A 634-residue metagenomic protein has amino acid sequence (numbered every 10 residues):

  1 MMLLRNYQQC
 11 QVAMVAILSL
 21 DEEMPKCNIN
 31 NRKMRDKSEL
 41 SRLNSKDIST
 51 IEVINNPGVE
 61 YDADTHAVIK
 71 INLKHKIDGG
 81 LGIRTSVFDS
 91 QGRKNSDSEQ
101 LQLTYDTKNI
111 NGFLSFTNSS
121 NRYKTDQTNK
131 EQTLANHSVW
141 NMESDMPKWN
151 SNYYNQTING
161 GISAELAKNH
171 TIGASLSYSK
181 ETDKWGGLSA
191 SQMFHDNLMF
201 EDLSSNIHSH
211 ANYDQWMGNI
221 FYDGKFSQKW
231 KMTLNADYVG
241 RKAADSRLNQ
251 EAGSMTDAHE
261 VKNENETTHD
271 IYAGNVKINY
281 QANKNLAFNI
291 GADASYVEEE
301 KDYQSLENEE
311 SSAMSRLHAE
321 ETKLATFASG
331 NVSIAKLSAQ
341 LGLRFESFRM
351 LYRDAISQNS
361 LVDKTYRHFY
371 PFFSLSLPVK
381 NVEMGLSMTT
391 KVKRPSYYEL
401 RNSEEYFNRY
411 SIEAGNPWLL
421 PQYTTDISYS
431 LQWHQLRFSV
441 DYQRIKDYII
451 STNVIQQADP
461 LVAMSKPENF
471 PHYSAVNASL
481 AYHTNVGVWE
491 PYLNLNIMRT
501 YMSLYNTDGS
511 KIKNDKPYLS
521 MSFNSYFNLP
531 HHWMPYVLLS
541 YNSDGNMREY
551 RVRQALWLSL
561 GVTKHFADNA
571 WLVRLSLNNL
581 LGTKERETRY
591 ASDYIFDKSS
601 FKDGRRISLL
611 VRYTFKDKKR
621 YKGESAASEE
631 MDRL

Functional and structural regions predicted by a protein language model:
M1, K37-S38, A63-S86, D97-E99: N-terminal periplasmic accessory domains that precede and gate Gram-negative outer-membrane beta-barrel machines
N6-Q9, L18, R32-G58: Short acidic/polar hinge/loop motifs at secondary-structure boundaries that mediate gating or recognition
L73-V87, I158, G186-A190, A244-Q250 (+5 more regions): Surface-exposed extracellular loop regions of Gram-negative outer-membrane beta-barrel proteins
K94-R122, S138-G186, D214-W216, K225-S227 (+1 more regions): Transmembrane beta-barrel wall of Gram-negative outer-membrane proteins
T157-T182, N206-D354, P378, V382-E383 (+2 more regions): Face-selective signature of the C-terminal outer-membrane beta-barrel domain
I271-A273, A325, L420, D426 (+2 more regions): Outer membrane beta-barrel strand-and-loop segments of large Gram-negative receptors, especially TonB-dependent
L317-E321, L361-K364, V392-K446, A463-N477 (+1 more regions): Outer-membrane beta-barrel signature, preferentially recognizing the C-terminal barrel domain of Gram-negative
F566-L634: C-terminal beta-signal and adjacent terminal beta-strands/loops of Gram-negative outer-membrane beta-barrel proteins
